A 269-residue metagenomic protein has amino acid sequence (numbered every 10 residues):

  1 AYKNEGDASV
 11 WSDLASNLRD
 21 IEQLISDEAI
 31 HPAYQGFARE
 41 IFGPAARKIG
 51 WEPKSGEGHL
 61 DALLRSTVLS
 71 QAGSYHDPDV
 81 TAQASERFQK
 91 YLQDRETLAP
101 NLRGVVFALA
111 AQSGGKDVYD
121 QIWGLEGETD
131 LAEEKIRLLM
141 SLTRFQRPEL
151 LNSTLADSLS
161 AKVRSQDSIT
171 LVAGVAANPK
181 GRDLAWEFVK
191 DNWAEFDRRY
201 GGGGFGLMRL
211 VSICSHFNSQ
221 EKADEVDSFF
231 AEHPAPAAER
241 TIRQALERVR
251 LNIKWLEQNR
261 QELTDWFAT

Functional and structural regions predicted by a protein language model:
A1-T269: Long, ordered, helix-rich scaffold segments
